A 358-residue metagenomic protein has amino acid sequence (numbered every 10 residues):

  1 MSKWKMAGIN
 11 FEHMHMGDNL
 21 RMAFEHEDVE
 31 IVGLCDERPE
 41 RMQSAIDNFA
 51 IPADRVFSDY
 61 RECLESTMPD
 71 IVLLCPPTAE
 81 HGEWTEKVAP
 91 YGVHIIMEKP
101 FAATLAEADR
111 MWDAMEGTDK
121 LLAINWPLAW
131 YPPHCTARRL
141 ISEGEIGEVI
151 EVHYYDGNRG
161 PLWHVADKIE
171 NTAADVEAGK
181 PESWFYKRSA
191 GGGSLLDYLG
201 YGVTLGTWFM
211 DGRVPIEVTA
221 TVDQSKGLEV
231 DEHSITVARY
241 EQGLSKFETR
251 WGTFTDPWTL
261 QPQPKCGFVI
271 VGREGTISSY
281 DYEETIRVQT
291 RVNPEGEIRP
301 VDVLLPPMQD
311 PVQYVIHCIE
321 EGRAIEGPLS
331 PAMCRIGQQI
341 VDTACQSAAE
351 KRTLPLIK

Functional and structural regions predicted by a protein language model:
M1-A50: N-terminal Rossmann-like dinucleotide-binding module
S2, D197, G202-T285, P311-A324: Contiguous beta-strand/loop segments that form the cofactor/metal-binding neighborhood of enzyme cores
K3, V29, I71-L73, D109 (+2 more regions): C-terminal helix-rich "cap/oligomerization" subdomain common to oxidoreductases
F49-A114: Beta-loop-alpha module in the N-terminal Rossmann-like domain of NAD(P)-dependent dehydrogenases, especially those
M97, L122-I124, S279: Hydrophobic residues in well-ordered beta-strands that form the structural core
R110-L128, E148-V152: Rossmann-fold dehydrogenase core element
P127, N171-A178, W258-A332, L354: C-terminal glycine/acidic-rich active-site capping loop/insertion
A129-T219, Q224-K226, K351: Predominantly a Rossmann-like dinucleotide-binding segment in NAD(P)-dependent oxidoreductases
